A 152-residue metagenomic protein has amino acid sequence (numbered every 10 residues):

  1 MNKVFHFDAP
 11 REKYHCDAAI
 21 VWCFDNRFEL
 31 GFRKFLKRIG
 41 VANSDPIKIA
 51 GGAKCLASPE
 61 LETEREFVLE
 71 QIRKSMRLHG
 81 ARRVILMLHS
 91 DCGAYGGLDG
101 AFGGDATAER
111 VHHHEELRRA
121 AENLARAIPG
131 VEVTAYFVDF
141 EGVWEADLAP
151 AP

Functional and structural regions predicted by a protein language model:
M1-A18, C23-F32, G52-E64, M76-R83 (+1 more regions): Divalent-metal-activated hydrolytic enzyme cores
R33-I39: Short Gly/aromatic-enriched secondary-structure transition segments
V41-S44, V131: A structural micro-motif
N43-G52: A short beta-strand-loop structural module common to alpha/beta enzyme folds
E70-R73: Soluble secreted/lumenal catalytic domains with histidine-centered metal-binding or acid-base catalytic motifs
L86: Donor-sugar nucleotide-binding helix/loop cap in glycosyltransferases
H89: Acidic/histidine-rich, metal-coordinating catalytic segments
